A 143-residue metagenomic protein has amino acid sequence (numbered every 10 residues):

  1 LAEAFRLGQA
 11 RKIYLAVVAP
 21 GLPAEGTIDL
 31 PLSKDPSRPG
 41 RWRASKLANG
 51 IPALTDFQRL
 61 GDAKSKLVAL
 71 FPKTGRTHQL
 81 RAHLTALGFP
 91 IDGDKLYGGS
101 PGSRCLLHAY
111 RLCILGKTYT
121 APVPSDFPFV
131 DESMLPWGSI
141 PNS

Functional and structural regions predicted by a protein language model:
L1-E3, V18-K66, A82, T120 (+1 more regions): Glycine- and acidic-residue-rich catalytic/RNA-contacting loop of pseudouridine synthases
A4-K12: A short alpha->loop->secondary-structure connector
G8, N49-I51, S103-L106: A generic structural micro-feature
I13, L54, L107-A109: Short hydrophobic/aromatic beta-strand or adjacent loop that forms the aromatic wall/cage of a ligand/substrate-binding
L15-V17, D92: Structural detector of well-ordered beta-strand residues that form the stable sheet scaffold of enzyme domains
S65, T77-S143: Pseudouridine synthases involved in rRNA/tRNA modification
V68-F71: Short histidine-centered loop motifs in beta-beta connectors
T74: Histidine-centered phosphotransfer motif of kinases
